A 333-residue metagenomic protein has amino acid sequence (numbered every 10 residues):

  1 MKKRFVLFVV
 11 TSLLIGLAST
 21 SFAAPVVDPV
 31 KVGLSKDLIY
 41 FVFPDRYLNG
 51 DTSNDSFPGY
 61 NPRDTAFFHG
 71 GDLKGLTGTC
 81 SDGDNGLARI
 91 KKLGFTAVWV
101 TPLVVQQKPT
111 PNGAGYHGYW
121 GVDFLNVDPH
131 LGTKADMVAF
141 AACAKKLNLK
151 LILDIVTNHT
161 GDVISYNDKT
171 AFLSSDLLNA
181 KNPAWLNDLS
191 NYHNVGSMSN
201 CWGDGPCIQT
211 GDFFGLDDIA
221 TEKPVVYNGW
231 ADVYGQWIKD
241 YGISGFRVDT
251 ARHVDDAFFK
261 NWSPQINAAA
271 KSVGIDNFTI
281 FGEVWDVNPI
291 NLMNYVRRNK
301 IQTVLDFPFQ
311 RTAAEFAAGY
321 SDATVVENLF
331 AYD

Functional and structural regions predicted by a protein language model:
M1-V9: Bacterial N-terminal signal peptides that target proteins for export
V9-A18: Bacterial N-terminal signal peptides
A23-K150: N-terminal structural segment of carbohydrate-active enzymes
K31, S56-F57, K108-V122, T157-D204 (+1 more regions): Aromatic- and acidic-residue-enriched segments that line the glycan-binding/catalytic groove of carbohydrate-active
K31-K36, I90-G94, W99, G118 (+9 more regions): Extracellular/periplasmic catalytic domains that process cell-envelope and extracellular macromolecules
R46, T96-N112, D154-I164, T250-D255 (+1 more regions): Short, solvent-exposed turn/loop segments enriched in Gly/Ser/Thr/Pro and often Arg
D72-D82, A114-L147, K181, N187-Q236 (+1 more regions): Chitinase-like catalytic core of GlcNAc-active glycosidases
A141, L149, H159, D232-D333: Active-site-proximal helices and loops of the catalytic beta/alpha 8
